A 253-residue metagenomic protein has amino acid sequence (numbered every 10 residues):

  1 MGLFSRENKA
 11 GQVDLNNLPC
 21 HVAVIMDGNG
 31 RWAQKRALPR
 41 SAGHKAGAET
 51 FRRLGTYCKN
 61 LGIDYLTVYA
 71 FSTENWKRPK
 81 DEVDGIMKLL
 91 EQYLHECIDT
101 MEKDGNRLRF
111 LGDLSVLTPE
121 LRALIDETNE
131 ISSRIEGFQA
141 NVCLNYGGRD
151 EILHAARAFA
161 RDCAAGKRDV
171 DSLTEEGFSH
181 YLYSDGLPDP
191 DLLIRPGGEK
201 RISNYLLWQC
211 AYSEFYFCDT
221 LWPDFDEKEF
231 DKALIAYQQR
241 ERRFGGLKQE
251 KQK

Functional and structural regions predicted by a protein language model:
M1-K253: Flexible, compositionally biased loop and terminal segments
